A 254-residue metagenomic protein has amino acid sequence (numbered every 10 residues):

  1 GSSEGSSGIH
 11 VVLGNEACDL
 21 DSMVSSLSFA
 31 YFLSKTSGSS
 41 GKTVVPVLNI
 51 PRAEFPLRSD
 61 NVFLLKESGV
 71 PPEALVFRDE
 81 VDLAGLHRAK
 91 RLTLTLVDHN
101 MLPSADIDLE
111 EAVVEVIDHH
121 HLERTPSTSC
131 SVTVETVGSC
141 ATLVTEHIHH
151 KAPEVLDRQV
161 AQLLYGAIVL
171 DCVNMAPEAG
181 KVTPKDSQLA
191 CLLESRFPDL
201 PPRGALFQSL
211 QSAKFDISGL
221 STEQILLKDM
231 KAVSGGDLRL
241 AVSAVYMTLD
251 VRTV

Functional and structural regions predicted by a protein language model:
G1-V254: Replace "Mg2+/Mn2+-dependent" with "divalent metal-dependent
